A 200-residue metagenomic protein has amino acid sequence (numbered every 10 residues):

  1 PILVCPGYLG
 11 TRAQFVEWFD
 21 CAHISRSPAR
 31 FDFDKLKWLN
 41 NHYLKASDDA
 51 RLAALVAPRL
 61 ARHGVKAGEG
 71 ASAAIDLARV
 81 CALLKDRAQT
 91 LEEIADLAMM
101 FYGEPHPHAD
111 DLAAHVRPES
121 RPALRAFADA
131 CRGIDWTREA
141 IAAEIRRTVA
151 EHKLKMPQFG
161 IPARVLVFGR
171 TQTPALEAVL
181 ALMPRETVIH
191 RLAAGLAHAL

Functional and structural regions predicted by a protein language model:
P1-P107, F168-L200: Catalytic adenosine-cofactor/nucleotide-binding cores of aminoacyl-tRNA synthetases and other
D96-L97, C131, L154: Alpha-helical structural elements
D110-I141, I145: Long, amphipathic alpha-helical coiled-coil segments characteristic of histidine-phosphotransfer scaffolds
R138-M183, T187, H198: Helix-rich, typically C-terminal accessory recognition domains appended to large enzymatic cores
